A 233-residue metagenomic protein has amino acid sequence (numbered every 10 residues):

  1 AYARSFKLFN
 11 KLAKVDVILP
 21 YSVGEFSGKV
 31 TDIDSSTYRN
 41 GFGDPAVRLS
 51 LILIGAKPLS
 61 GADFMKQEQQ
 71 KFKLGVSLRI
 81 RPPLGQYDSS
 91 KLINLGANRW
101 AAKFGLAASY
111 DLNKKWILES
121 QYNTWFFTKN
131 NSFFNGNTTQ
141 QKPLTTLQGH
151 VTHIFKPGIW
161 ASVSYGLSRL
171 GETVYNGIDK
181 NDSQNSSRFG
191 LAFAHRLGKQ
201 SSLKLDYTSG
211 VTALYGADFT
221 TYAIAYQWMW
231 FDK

Functional and structural regions predicted by a protein language model:
A1-G28, K115-G149, I154, L170: Glycine- and aromatic-enriched membrane insertion/assembly motifs of diderm outer-membrane and organelle channel
A1-R4, V47-L53, L78, F104-Y110 (+4 more regions): Residues on the lipid-exposed face of transmembrane beta-strands in outer-membrane beta-barrel proteins
K7-N10, I54-A56, D111-K115, K156-W160 (+2 more regions): Outer-membrane beta-barrel channels and translocator barrels
N10, Y38-F42, K204: Generic structural signal for well-ordered secondary structure
A13, P45, L74, A102 (+5 more regions): Hydrophobic core residues within well-ordered beta-strands of beta-rich domains
V15-Y21, V76-P82, S120-T124, G149 (+3 more regions): Transmembrane beta-barrel strands of outer-membrane/channel proteins
S22-N135: Outer-membrane pore/translocation modules
N130-K233: Outer membrane beta-barrel transmembrane domains
